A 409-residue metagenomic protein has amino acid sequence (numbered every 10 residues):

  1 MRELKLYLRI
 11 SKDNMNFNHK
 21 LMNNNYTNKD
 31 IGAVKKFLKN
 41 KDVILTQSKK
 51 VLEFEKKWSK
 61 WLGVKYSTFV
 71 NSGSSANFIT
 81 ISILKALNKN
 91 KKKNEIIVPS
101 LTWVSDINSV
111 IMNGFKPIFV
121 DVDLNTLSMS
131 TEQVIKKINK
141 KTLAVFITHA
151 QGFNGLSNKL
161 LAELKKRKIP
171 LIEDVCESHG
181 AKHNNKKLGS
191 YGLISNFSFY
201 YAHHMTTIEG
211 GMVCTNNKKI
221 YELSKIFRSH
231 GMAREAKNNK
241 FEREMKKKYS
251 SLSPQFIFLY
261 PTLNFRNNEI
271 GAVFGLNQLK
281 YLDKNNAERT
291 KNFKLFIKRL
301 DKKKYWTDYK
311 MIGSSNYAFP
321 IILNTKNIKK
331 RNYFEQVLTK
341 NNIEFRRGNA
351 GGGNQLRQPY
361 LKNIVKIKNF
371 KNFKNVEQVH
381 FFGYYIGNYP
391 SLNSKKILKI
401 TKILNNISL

Functional and structural regions predicted by a protein language model:
M1-I44, L259, G387: N-terminal "arm"/small-domain region of PLP-dependent enzymes with the aminotransferase-like
I44-L45, K49-E95, S109-I111, F119-D121: Phosphate-binding glycine-rich loop
G114: Structured binding elements
N125-T207, M212-E222: Active-site phosphate-binding strand-loop segment of PLP-dependent enzymes
S178, N184-G192, S250-L259, N349-K399: Active-site-adjacent capping/gating segments
S178-N184, Y191-A318, G353: Active-site region of PLP-dependent enzymes
M232-M245, L295, R299, Y333-N372 (+1 more regions): Conserved PLP cofactor-binding pocket of PLP-dependent enzymes
K326-F334, N393-L398: Short, conserved charged micro-motifs
